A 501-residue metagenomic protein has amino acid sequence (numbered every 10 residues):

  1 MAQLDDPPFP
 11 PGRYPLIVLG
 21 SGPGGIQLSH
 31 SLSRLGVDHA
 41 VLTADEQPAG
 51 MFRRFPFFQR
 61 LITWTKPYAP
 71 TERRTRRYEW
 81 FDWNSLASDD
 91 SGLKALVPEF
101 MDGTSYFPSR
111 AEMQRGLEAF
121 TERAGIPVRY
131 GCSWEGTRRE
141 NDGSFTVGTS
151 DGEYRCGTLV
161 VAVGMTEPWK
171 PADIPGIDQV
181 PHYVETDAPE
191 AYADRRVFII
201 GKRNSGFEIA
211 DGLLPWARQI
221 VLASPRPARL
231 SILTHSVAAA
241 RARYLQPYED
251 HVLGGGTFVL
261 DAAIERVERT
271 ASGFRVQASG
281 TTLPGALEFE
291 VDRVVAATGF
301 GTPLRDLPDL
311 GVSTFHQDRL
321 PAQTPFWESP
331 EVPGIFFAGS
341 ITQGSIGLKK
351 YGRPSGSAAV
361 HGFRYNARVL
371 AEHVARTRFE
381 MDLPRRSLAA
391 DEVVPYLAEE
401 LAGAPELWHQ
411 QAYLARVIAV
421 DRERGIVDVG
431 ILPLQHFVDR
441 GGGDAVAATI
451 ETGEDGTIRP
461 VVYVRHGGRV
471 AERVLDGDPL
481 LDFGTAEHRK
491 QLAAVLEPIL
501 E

Functional and structural regions predicted by a protein language model:
M1-P15, P23, H30-D45, R54 (+5 more regions): Rossmann-like nucleotide/phosphate-binding core characteristic of flavoprotein oxidoreductases
A2-F9, S109-E112, T158-W216, I220-L222 (+1 more regions): Glycine-rich dinucleotide-binding loop and its adjacent helix/turn
R13-P15, G131, A193-R196: Phosphate-coordination loops involved in phosphoryl transfer and adenosine-cofactor binding
L19-D38, T186-I232, L304-D306, F326-R378 (+1 more regions): Rossmann-like dinucleotide/flavin-binding elements
Q47-E112, A223-R241, T342-G356, Y396-E399: Glycine-rich active-site loop/strand segments that organize a redox cofactor
L86-T158, V163-T166, E265-Q277, R293: Feature captures the FAD/FMN-dependent oxidoreductase FAD-binding
L159-T186, S279-T324, G352, G356: Glycine-rich beta-alpha-beta "Rossmann" dinucleotide-binding loop(s) and their flanking helix/strand
P215-F315, R378-R386, A390, V394-I431: A Rossmann-like FAD-binding core segment of flavoenzymes
